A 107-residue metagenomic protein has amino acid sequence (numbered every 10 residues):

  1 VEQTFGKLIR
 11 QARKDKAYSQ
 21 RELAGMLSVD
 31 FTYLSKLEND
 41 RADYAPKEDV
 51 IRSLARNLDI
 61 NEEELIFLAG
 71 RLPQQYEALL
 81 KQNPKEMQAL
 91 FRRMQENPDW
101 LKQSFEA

Functional and structural regions predicted by a protein language model:
V1-D15: A short, Lys/Arg-rich alpha-helix, primarily the initiator
I9, L23-A24, L34-L37, L65: Conserved hydrophobic/aromatic packing and binding residues within compact polymer-binding modules
A17-S19, G25, R41-R56: Short, basic-rich loop-to-helix N-cap that marks the start of a DNA-contacting helix
V29, N39: Short, conserved catalytic or interaction motifs in soluble domains
E38, P46, A69: DNA major-groove recognition helix of helix-turn-helix
R56-E63, F91-Q95: Intrinsically disordered, low-complexity basic tails/linkers immediately adjacent to helix-turn-helix/homeobox/MYB/SANT
G70-A107: Interfacial/linker helices and their anchor residues that mediate assembly or domain coupling
